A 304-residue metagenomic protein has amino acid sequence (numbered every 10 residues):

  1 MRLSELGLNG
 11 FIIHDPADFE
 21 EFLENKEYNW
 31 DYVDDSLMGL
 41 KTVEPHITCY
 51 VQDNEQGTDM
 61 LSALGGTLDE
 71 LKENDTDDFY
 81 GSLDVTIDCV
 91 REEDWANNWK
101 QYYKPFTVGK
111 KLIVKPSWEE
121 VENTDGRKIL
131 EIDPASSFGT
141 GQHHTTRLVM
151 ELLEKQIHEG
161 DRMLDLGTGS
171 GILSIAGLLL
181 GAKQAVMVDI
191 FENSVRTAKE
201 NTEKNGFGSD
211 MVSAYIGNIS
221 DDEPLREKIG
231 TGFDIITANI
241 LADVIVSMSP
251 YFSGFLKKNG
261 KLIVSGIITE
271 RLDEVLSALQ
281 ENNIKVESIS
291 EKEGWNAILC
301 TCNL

Functional and structural regions predicted by a protein language model:
R2, L6-N123: N-terminal auxiliary segments of SAM/dcSAM-dependent transferases
G10, Q184-A185, L262-I263: A short hydrophobic/small-residue beta-strand
V43-I47, K128, N296-I298: Short beta-strand micro-motifs in enzyme catalytic cores
D84-T86, I113, Q184, M211-S213 (+1 more regions): Conserved beta-strand segments of alpha/beta enzyme cores
K128-P134: A short, charged helix-loop
S136-I219, G232: Conserved SAM/SAH cofactor-binding pocket of Class I
I190-L304: S-adenosylmethionine
